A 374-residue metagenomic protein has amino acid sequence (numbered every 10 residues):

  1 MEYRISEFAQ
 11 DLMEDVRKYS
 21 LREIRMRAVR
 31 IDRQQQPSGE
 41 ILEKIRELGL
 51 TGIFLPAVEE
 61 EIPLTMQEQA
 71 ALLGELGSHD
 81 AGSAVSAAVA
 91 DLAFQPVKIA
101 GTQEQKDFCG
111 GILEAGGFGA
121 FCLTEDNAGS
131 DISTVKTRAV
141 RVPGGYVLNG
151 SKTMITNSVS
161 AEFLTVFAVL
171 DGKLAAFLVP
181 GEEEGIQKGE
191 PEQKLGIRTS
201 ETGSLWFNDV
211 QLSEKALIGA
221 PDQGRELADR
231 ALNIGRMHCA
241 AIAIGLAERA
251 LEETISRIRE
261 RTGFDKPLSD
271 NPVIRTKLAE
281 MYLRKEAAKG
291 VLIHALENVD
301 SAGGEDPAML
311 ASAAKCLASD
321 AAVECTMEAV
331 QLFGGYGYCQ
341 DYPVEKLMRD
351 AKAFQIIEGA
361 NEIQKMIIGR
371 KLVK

Functional and structural regions predicted by a protein language model:
M1-H79, S83, A100-E104, A115-G116 (+3 more regions): Alpha-helical interface subdomain recognition
G49, L73-G77, L170-D171, V179-E184 (+1 more regions): Short Ser/Thr-interspersed hydrophobic loop/turn segments at strand-loop and sheet-helix junctions that line or gate
A81-Q103, G129: N-terminal glycine-rich flavin-associated loop
A115-L123: A short, Trp-centered hydrophobic/proline-enriched beta-strand micro-motif
N127-S130, M154-N157, V169, K194-E201: Short Gly/Pro-enriched turn/cap motifs at secondary-structure boundaries
T134, E182-S213: Flexible, small-/acidic-enriched active-site or ligand-binding loops
N149-K188: A short core secondary-structure module
G203-R230: A short, charged helix-loop
